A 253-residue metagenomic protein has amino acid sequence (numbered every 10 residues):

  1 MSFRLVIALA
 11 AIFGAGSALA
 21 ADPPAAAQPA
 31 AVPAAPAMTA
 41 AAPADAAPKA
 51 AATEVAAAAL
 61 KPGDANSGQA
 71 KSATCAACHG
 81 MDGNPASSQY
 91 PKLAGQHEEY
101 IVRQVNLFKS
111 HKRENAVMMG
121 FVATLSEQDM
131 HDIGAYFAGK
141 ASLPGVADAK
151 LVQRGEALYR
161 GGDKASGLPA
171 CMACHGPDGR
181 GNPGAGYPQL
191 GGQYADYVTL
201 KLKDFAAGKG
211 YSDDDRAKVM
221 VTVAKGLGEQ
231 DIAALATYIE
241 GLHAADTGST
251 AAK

Functional and structural regions predicted by a protein language model:
M1-I7: Bacterial N-terminal signal peptides that target proteins for export
A15-S17: N-terminal signal peptide c-region/cleavage motif recognized by signal peptidases
A20-P29: Cleaved targeting-peptide boundary
Q28-S72, A86-S87, G139-A165, A252-K253: Electrostatic cytochrome c docking/interface patches
G68, C75-D82, I133, L168-G179 (+2 more regions): The canonical Cys-X-X-Cys-His
Q69-A73, E98, G162-M172, G192-L200 (+1 more regions): Sequence context surrounding c-type heme c attachment/ligation sites in exported
A86-K92, F108-K150, P183-Q189, A206-A233 (+2 more regions): Axial heme c-ligation environment in periplasmic c-type cytochrome domains
P144-Q193: Surface-exposed interaction/gating patches
